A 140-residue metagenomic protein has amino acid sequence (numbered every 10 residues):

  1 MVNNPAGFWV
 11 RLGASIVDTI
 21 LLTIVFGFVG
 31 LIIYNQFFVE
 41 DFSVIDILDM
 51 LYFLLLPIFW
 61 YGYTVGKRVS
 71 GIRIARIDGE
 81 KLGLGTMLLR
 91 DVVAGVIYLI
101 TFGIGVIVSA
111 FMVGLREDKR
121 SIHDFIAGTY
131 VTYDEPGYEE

Functional and structural regions predicted by a protein language model:
M1-E140: Membrane-interfacial and juxtamembrane segments of integral membrane proteins
